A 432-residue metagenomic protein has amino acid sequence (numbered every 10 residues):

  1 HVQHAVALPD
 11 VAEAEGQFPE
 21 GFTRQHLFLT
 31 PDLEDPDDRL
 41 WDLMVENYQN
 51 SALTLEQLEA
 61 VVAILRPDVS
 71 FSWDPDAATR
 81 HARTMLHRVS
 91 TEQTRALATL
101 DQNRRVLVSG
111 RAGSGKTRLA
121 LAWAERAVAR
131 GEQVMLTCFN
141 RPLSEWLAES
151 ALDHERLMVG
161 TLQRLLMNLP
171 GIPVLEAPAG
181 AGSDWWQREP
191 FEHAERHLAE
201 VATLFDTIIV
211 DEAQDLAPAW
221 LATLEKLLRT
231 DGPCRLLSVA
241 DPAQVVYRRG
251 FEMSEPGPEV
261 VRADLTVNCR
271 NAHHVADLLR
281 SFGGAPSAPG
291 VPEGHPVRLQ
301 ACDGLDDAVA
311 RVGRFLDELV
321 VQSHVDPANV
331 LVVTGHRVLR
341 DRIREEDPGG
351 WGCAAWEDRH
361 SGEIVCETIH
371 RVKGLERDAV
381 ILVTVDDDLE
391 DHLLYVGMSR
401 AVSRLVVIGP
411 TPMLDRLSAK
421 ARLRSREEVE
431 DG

Functional and structural regions predicted by a protein language model:
H1-L65: Accessory nucleic-acid engagement/destabilization modules that flank
Q57-A60, S70-R104: N-terminal pre-P-loop "Q-motif" helix
L86-V174, S183-L198, A202-G432: Conserved helicase motor core of SF1/SF2 NTP-dependent helicases
